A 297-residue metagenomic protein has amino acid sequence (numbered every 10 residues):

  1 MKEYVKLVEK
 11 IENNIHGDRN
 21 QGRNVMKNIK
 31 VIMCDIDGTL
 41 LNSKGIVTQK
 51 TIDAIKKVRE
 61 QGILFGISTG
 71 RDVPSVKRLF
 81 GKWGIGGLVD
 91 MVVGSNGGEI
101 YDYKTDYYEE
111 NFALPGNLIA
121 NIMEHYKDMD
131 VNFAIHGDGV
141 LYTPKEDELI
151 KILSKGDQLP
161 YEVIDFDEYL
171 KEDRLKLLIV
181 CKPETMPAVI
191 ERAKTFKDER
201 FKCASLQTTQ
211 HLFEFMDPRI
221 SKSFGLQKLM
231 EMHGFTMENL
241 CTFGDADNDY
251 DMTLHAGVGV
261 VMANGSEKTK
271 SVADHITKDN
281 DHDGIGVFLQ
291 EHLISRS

Functional and structural regions predicted by a protein language model:
K6, K10-V25: Short, Lys/Arg-enriched N-terminal segments with co-localized hydrophobic residues within the first ~10-30 amino acids
M26-V31, T48, E214-S297: Mg2+-dependent phosphoryl-transfer enzymes with acidic/Ser/Thr/Gly-rich catalytic loops
K30-S43: Asp-based phosphoryl-transfer active-site loop
Q49-L149: Active-site phosphate-binding/coordination module
T51, V76-F80, V189, A193 (+3 more regions): Hydrophobic packing residues within well-ordered alpha-helices of enzyme cores
V58, T69, N96, L177 (+3 more regions): Residue-level signal for inorganic ion chemistry
G62-F65, D90, K176, E238-N239 (+1 more regions): Short active-site oxyanion
H125, M129-F243, D247-M252: Conserved acidic, metal-coordinating active-site core of Asp-based, Mg2+-dependent phosphoryl-transfer enzymes
